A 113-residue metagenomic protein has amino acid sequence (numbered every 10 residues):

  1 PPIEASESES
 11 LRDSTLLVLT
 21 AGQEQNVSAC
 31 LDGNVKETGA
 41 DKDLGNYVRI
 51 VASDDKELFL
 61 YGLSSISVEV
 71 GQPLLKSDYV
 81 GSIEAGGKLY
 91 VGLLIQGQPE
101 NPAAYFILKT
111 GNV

Functional and structural regions predicted by a protein language model:
P2, T38-G39, L63-I66, I83 (+1 more regions): Residue-level recognition of beta-strand microenvironments
P2-A29, A52: Short glycine/threonine/proline-enriched tight-turn/helix- or strand-capping micro-motif at secondary-structure
E4-S10, V35, D41-K42, P99: Active-site/binding-pocket entry motifs
D13-T15, Q23, L31, L44-N46 (+4 more regions): Envelope-exposed proteins and targeting segments
T20, N26-C30, L60-Y61, G71-L74: Small beta-strand-rich domains/subdomains or short beta-sheet motifs embedded in larger alpha/beta proteins
Q25-V27, G33-K36, L74-G81: Generic structural signal for buried aliphatic residues
C30-S64: Zn2+-dependent peptidoglycan hydrolase active-site motif and core
R49, V70-V113: Conserved, short, structured surface segments that act as functional micro-motifs
